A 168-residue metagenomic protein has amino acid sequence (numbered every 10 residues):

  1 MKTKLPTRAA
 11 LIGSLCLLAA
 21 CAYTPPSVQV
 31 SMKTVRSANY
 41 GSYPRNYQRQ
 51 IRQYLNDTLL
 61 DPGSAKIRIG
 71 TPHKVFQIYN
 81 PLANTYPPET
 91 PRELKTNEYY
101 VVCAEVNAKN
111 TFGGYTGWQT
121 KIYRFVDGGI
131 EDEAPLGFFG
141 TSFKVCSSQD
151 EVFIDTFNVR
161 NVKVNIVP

Functional and structural regions predicted by a protein language model:
K2-L11: Bacterial N-terminal signal peptides that target proteins for export
T3, L15, I122-R124: Short secondary-structure subsegments characteristic of cysteine-rich extracellular domains
L18-A20: C-terminal motif of bacterial Sec signal peptides marking the signal peptidase cleavage site
A22-P168: Cystatin/cathelin-like cysteine-protease inhibitor module
